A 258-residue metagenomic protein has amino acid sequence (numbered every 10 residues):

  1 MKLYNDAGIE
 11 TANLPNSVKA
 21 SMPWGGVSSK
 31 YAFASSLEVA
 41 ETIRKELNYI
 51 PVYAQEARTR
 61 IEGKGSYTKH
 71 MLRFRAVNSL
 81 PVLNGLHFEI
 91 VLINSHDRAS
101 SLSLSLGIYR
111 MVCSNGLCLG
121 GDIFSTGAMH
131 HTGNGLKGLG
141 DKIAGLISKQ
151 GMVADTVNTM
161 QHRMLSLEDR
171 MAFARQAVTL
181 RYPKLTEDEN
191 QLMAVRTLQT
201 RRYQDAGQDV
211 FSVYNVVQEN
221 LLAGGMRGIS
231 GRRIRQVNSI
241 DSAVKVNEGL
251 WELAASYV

Functional and structural regions predicted by a protein language model:
M1-R44, V52-A57, G63, M193-R202 (+2 more regions): Feature for intrinsically disordered/low-complexity regulatory segments and propeptides
K2-L3, R58, A76-V258: Intrinsically disordered, low-complexity regions enriched in serine/threonine
N48-A76: A short acidic/basic microdomain associated with nuclease active sites
